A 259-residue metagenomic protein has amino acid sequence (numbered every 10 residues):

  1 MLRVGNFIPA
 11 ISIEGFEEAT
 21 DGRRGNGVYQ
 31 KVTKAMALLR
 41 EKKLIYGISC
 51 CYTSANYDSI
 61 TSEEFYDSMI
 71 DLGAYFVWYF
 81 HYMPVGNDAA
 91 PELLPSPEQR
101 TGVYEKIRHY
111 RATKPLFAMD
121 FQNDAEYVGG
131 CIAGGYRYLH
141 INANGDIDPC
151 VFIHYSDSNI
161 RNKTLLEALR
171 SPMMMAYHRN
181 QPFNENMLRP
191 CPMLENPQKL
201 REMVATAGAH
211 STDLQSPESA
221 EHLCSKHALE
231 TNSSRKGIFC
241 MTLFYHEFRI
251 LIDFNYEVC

Functional and structural regions predicted by a protein language model:
M1-F80: Radical SAM/AdoMet-radical enzyme domain recognition
E18, N56, G86-N87, D157: Generic structural signal for helix capping and beta-alpha/helix-loop junctions
E18, Y46, R137, D148 (+1 more regions): Glycine-centered loop/turn positions within well-structured domains that cap or flank conserved ligand/cofactor-binding
N26-Y29, L94-T101, S158-K163: Short, conserved loop/turn and helix-capping segments at secondary-structure boundaries that abut family-defining
T33, E63, T101-E105, L166: Generic alpha-helical structural signal
S49, Y79, D120-F121, R179: Residue-level detector of family-conserved "landmark" positions at structurally sensitive sites
Y82-P149, C191-K199: A C-terminal junction/extension of Radical SAM enzymes
F152-C259: Flexible mid-to-C-terminal extensions adjoining Fe-S/redox cofactors in radical SAM and related proteins
